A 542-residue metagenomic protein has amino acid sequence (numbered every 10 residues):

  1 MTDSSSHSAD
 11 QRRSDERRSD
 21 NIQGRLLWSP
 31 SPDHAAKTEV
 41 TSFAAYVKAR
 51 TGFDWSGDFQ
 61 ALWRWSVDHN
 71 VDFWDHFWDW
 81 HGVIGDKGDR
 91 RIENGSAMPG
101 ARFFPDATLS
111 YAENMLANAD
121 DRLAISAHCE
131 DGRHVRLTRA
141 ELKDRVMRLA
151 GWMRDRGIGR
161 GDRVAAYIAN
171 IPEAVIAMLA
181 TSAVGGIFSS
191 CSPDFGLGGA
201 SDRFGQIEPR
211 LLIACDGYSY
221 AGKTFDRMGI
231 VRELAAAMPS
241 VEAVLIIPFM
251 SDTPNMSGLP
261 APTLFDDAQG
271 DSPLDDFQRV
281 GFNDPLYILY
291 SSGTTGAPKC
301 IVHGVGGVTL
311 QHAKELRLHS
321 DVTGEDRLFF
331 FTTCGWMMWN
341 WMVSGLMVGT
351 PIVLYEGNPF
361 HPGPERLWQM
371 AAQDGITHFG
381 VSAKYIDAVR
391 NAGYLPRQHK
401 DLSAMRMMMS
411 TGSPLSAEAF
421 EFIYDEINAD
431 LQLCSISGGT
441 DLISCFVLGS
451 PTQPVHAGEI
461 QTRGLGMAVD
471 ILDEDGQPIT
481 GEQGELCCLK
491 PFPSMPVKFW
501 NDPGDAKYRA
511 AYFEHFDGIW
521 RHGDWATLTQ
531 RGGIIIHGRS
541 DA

Functional and structural regions predicted by a protein language model:
A49-D54, A112-T138, S251-N255: AMP-dependent adenylate-forming
Q60-W65, A112, I125-L179, G196-S201 (+3 more regions): Conserved AMP-binding/adenylate-forming core of the ANL superfamily
D121-L123, V244-I246, S257-Y290, A297 (+3 more regions): Conserved pre-ATP/AMP-binding loop-to-beta segment of ANL
D131, A214-F282, A392-G393: ANL superfamily adenylate-forming
E208-L212, G229-V244, D326-L328, V353 (+2 more regions): Conserved helix-loop-beta element of the AMP-binding
T309-R327, M337-T377, A392: Conserved AMP-binding/adenylation subdomain of ANL enzymes
T350, I376-V381, R390-V455, A468: Gly/Ser/Thr-rich phosphate-binding loop
P478-T480, C487-A542: Conserved ATP-binding/catalytic segment of the ANL
